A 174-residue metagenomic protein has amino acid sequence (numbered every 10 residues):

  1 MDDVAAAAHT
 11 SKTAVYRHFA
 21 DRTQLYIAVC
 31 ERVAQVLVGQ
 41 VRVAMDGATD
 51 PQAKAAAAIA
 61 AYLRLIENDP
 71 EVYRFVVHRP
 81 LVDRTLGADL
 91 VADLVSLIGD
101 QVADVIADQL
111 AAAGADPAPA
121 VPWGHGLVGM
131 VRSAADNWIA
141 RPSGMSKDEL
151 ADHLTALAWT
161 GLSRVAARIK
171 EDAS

Functional and structural regions predicted by a protein language model:
M1-Q24, A28: Helix-turn-helix
A7, Q24-G47, A53-R64, F75 (+3 more regions): Alpha-helical structural segments
R22, D116-A120: Short glycine/proline-centered loop/turn elements that form peptide/ligand docking sites
Q35-V38, T85-A111, P119-D136, E149-S163: Amphipathic alpha-helical packing segments from all-alpha helical-bundle domains
N68-R74, A107: Charged, amphipathic alpha-helical coiled-coil/dimerization segments
R74-V77, T85, K170-E171: Short, hydrophobic secondary-structure boundary micro-motifs
A112, R141-M145: Transmembrane helix-loop junctions in multipass membrane proteins, especially transporters and channels
V165-S174: C-terminal effector-binding regulatory domain of bacterial HTH transcription factors
